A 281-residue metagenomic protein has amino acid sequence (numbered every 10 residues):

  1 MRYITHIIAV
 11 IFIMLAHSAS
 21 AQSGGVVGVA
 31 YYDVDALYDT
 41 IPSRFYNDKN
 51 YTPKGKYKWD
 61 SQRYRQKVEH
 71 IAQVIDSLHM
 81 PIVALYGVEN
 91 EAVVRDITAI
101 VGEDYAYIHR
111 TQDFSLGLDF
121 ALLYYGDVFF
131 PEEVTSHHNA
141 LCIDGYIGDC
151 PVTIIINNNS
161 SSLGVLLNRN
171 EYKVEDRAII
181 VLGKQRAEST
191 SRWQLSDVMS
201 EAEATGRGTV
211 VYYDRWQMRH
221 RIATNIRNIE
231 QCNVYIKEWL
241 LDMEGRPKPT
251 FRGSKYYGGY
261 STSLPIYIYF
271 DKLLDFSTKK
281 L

Functional and structural regions predicted by a protein language model:
M1-G24: Bacterial Sec-dependent N-terminal signal peptides
A19-I100, D104, L273-L281: N-terminal, active-site-proximal structural segment of metallo-dependent hydrolase catalytic domains
A21-Q22, E171-A178, R186-L281: Metal-dependent phosphoester-hydrolase catalytic domains
Q22-G25, D76, I100-G102, F114-L116 (+5 more regions): Extracellular/periplasmic catalytic domains that process cell-envelope and extracellular macromolecules
Q22-V29, Y38-I41, D127-F130, H138-N158 (+1 more regions): Beta-strand-turn-beta hairpins that frame and shape the catalytic cleft of phosphate-ester-processing enzymes
V29-V34, I71-V94, I155-N158, S162-R192 (+3 more regions): Active-site beta-strand/loop signature of hydrolases that rely on acidic residues for catalysis
G55-Q62, H79-L85, H109-R110, N159 (+4 more regions): Second-shell loop/turn segments in exported
V88-N157: Structured beta-strand-rich core segments of catalytic domains in phosphoester-bond hydrolases
